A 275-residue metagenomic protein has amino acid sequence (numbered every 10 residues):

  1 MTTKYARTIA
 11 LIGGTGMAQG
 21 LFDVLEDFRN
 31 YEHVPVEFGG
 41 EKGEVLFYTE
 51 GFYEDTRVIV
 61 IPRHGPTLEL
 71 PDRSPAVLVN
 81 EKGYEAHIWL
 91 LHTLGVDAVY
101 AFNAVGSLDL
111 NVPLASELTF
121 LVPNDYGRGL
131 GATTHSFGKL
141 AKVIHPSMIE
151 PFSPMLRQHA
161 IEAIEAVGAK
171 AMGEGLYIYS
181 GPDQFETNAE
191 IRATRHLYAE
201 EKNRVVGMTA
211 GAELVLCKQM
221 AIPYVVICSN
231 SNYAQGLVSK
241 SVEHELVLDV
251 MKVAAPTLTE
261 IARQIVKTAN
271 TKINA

Functional and structural regions predicted by a protein language model:
M1-M148: Metabolite-binding pocket within alpha/beta catalytic cores that recognizes anionic/polar moieties
H92, E165, K218: Anion (oxyanion) recognition and catalysis
D97-A98, K170, A221-P223: Residue-level detector of anion-binding/catalytic polar loops
A141-I149, A199-E200, V238-M251: Glycine-rich tight-turn/loop motif centered on a GG-T
E150-Y198: Active-site rim beta-loop-alpha module in soluble metabolic enzymes
Q184-G236: A C-terminal functional module that forms or caps the active site or interfaces directly with catalytic machinery
A234-A275: His/Asp/Glu-rich mid-to-C-terminal helical/loop segments that flank catalytic regions of hydrolases
